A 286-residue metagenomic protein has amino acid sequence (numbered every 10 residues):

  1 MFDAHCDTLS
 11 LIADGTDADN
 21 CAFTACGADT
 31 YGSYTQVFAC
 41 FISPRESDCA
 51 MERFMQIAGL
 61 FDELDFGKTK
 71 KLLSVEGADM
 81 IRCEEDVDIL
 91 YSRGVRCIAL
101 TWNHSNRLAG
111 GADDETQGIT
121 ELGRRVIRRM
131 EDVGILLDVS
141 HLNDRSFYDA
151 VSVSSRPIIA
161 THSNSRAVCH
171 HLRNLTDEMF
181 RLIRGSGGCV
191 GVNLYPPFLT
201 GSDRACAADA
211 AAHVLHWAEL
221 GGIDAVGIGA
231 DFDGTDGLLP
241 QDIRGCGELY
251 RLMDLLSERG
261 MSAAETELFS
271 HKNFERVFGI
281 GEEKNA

Functional and structural regions predicted by a protein language model:
M1-T116, E121, H170-I228, F232-A286: N-terminal hydrophobic targeting/anchoring segments and the immediately downstream early-domain regions of hydrolases
L60-F66, G118-V133, A150-I159, L252: Alpha-helix-loop-beta-strand connector modules within alpha/beta enzyme cores
C83-I89, N143-R156, C169: Distinct, well-ordered alpha-helical segments
H104, L142-N143: A generic "binding-loop/recognition-motif" signal
I135-L142: Catalytic beta/alpha-barrel core
D144-R145, N164-A167, P196-L199: Short, catalytically relevant binding-site loops at active-site mouths
Y148-N164, Q241, G247: A short alpha/beta connector and helix-capping loop motif
